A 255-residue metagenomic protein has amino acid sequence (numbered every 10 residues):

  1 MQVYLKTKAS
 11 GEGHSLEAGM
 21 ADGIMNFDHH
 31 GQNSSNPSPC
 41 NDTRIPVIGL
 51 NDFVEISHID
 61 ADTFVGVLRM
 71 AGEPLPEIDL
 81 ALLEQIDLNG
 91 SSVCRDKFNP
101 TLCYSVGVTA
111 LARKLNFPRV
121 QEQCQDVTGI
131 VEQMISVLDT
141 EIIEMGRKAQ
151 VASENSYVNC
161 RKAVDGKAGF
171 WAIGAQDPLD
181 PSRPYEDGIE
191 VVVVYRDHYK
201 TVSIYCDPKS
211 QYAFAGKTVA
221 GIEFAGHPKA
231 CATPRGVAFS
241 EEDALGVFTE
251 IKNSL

Functional and structural regions predicted by a protein language model:
M1-E132, E144-L255: Replace "Mg2+/Mn2+-dependent" with "divalent metal-dependent
V137: Anionic-ligand-binding alpha/beta catalytic cores of soluble enzymes and soluble regulatory domains that recognize
T140-I142: N-terminal Rossmann-like or analogous alpha/beta NTP/dinucleotide-binding catalytic cores that position adenine
